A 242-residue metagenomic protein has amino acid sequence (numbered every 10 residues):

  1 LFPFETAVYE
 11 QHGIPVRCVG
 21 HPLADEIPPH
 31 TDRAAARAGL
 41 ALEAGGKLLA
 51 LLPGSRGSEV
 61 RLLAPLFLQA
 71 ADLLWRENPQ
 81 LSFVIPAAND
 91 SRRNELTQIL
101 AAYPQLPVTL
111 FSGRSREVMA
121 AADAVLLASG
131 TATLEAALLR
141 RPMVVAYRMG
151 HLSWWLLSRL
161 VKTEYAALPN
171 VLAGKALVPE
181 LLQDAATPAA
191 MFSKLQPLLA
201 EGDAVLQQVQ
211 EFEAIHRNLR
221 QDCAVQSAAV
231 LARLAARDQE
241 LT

Functional and structural regions predicted by a protein language model:
L1-T242: Nucleotide-activated sugar donor-binding and catalytic core shared by glycosyltransferases and related lipid-linked
